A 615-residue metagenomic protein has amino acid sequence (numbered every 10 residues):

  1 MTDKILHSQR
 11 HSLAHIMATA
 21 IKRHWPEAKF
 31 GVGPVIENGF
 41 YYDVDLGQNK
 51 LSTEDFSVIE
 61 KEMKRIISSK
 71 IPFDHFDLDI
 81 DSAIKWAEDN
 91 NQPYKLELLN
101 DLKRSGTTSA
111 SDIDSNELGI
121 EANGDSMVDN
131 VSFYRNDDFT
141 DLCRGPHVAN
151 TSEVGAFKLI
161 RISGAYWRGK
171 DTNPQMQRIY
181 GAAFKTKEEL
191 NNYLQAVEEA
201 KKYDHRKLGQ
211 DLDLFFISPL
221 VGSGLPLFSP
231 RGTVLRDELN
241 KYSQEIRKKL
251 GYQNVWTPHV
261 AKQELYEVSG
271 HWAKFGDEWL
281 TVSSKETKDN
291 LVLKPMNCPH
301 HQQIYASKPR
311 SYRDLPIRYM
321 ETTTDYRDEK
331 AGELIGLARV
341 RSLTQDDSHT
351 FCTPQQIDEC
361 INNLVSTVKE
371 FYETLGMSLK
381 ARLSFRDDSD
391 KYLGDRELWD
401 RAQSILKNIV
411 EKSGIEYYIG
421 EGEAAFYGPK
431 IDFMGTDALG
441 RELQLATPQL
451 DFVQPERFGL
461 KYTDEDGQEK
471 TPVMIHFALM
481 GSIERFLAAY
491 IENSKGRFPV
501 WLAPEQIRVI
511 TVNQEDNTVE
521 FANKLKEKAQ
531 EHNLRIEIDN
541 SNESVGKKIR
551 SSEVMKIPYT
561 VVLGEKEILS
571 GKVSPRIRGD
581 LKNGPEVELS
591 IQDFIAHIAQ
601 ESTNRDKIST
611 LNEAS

Functional and structural regions predicted by a protein language model:
M1-K29, V35-E37, D43-S615: NTP/phosphate- and nucleic-acid-binding module
